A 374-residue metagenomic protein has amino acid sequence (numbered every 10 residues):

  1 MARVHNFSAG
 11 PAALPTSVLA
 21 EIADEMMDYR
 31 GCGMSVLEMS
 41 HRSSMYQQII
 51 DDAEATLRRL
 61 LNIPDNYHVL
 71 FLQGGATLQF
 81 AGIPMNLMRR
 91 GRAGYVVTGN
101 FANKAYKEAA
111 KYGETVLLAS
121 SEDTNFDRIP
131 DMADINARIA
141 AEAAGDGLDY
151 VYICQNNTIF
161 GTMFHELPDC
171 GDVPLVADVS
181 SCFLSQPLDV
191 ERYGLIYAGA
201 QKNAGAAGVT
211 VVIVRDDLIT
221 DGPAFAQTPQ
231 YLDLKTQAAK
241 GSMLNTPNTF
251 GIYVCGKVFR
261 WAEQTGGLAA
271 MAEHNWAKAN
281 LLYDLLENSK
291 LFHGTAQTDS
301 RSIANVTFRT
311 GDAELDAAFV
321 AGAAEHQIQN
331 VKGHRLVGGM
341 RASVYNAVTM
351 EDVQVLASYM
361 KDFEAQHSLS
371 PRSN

Functional and structural regions predicted by a protein language model:
A2-V4, H334, G338-N374: PLP-dependent enzyme catalytic core of the Aspartate aminotransferase-like
R3-E54: A glycine-/small-polar-enriched, mobile loop at the entrance of the PLP active site in fold-type I
G10, A109, S121-F183: Active-site phosphate-binding strand-loop segment of PLP-dependent enzymes
G33-Q79, N86, N100, E108: Conserved N-terminal alpha-helix of the aminotransferase class I/II PLP-enzyme fold
M88-N103: Conserved PLP-anchoring active-site segment centered on the Schiff-base-forming lysine
V176, V190-Q201: Conserved active-site segment immediately N-terminal to the catalytic lysine that forms the internal aldimine
A200-Y283, Q297, H367: Active-site C-terminal subdomain of aminotransferase-like
F292-A323: Conserved PLP-binding catalytic core of the aspartate aminotransferase-like
